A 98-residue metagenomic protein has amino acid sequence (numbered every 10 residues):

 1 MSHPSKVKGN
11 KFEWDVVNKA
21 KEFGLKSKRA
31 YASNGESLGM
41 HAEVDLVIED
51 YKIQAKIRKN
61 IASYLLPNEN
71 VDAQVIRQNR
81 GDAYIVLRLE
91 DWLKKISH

Functional and structural regions predicted by a protein language model:
M1-H98: Catalytic phosphate/metal-binding cores of nucleic-acid and nucleotide-processing enzymes, i.e., regions that mediate
